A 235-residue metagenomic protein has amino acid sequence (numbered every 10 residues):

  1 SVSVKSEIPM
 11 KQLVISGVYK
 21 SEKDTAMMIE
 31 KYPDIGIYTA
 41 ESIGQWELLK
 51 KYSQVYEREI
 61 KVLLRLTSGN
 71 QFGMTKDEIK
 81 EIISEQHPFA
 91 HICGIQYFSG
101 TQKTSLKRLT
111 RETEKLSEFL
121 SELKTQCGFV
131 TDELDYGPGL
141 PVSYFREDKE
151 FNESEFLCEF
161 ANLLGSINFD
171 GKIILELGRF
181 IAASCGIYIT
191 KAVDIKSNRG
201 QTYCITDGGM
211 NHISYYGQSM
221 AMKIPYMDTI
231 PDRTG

Functional and structural regions predicted by a protein language model:
S1-E133: Active-site-proximal beta-alpha core segment in soluble small-molecule metabolic enzymes
I60, V130-D132, P138, G171 (+1 more regions): The start of beta-strands in P-loop NTPase/AAA+ ATPase cores
S99-T101, L134-P141, L177-F180: Glycine-rich beta-strand-to-loop/alpha-helix junction loops that act as flexible
Q102, P141-S143, N211-I213: Short, acidic Gly/Pro/Ser/Thr-rich loop/turn segments
S105-R111, S143-F156, A183-D194: Short glycine/threonine-rich loop-to-helix capping motif typified by GTGT followed within a few residues by an Asp-Pro
L116, F156-N168: Alpha-helix-loop-beta-strand connector modules within alpha/beta enzyme cores
E159, K172-G235: Charged (often Lys/Glu-rich) extended helix/loop segments that serve as interaction or gating elements
